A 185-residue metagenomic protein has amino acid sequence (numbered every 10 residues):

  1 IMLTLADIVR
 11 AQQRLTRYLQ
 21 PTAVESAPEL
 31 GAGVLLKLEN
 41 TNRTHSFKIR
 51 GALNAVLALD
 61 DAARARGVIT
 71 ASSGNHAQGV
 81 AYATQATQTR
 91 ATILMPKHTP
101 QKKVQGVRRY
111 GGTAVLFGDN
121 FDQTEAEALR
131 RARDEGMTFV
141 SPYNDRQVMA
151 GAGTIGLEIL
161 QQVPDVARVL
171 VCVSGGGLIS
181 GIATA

Functional and structural regions predicted by a protein language model:
I1-A185: PLP-dependent amino-acid enzyme catalytic core
